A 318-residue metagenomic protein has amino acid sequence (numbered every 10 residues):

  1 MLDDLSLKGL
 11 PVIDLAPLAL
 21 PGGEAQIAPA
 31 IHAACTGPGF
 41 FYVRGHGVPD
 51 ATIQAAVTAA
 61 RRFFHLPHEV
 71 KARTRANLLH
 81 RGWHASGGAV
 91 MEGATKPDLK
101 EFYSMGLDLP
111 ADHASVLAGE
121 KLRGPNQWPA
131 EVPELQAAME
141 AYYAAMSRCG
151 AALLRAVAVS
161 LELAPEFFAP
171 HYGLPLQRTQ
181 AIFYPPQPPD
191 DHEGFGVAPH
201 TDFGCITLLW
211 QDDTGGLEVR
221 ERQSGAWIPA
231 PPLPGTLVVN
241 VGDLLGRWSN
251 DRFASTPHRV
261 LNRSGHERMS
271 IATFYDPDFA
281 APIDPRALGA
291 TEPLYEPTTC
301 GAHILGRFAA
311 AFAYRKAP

Functional and structural regions predicted by a protein language model:
M1-P318: Peripheral, non-catalytic segments flanking oxidoreductase cores
